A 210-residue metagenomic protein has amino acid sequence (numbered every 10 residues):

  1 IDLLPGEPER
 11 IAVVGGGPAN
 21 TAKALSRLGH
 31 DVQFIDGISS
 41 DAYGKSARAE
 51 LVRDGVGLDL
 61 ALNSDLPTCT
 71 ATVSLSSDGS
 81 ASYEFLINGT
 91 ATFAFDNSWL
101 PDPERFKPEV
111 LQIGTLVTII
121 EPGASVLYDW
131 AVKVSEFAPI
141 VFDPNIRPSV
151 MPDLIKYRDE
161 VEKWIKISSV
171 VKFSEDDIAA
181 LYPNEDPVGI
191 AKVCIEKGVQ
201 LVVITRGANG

Functional and structural regions predicted by a protein language model:
I1-L4: Acidic-glycine-rich active-site phosphate/pyrophosphate-binding loop
G6-S80, I87-A94: Substrate-binding N-lobe of the ribokinase-like
E50-V52, L58, S80-G210: Ribokinase/PfkB-type carbohydrate-kinase core domain
